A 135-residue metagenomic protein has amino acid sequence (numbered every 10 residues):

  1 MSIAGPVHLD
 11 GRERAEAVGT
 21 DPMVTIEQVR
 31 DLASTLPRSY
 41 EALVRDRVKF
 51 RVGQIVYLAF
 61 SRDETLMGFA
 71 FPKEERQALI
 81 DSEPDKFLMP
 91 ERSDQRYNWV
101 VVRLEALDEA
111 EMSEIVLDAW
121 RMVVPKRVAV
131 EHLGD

Functional and structural regions predicted by a protein language model:
M1-D135: Charge-dense, helix-prone N-terminal extensions
